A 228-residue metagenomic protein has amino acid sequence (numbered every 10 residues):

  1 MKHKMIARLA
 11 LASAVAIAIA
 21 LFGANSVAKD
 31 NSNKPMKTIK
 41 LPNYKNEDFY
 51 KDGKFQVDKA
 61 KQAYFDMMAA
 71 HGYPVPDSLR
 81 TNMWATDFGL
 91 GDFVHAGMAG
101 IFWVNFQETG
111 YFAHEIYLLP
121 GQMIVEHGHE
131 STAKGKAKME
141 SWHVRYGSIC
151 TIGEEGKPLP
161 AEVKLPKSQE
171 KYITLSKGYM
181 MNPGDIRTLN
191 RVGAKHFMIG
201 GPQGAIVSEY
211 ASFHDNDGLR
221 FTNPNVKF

Functional and structural regions predicted by a protein language model:
K2-L11: Bacterial N-terminal signal peptides that target proteins for export
L11-I19: Hydrophobic helical h-region of N-terminal Sec-dependent signal peptides in bacterial secretory/periplasmic proteins
K29-F112, S168-K171, K227: A short, N-terminal "cap"/entry segment at the start of jelly-roll beta-barrel domains of the cupin/DSBH fold
I101-A113, E126-E140, A194: A short beta-loop-beta micro-motif enriched in histidine and acidic residues
L119, A137-L159: Glycine- and acidic-residue-biased ligand/ion/polar-headgroup-sensing regions
G156-T174, K195-F228: Double-stranded beta-helix
S176-G201: Conserved metal-binding segment of the jelly-roll/cupin
